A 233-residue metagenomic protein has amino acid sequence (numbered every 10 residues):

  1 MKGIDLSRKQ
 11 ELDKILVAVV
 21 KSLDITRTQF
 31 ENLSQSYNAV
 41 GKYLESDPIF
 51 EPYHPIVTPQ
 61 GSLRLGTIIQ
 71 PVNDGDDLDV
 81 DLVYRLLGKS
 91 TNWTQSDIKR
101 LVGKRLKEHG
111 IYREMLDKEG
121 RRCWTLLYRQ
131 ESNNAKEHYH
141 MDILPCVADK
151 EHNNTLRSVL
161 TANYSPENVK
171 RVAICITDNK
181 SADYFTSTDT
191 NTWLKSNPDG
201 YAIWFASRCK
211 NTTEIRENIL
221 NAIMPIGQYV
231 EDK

Functional and structural regions predicted by a protein language model:
M1-D77, G88-D97, C123: N-terminal regions immediately upstream of nucleotidyltransferase
L44-P48, S96-D189, W193-L194: Conserved catalytic core of two-metal-ion nucleotidyltransferases
G61-R64, Y84-S90, Y128-S132, P145-V147: Short, flexible loop/turn elements at secondary-structure junctions
D76-L86, F205: Glycine-rich, often proline-containing surface loops adjacent to acidic residues and nearby aromatics that form
T188-N218: Generic multipass alpha-helical transmembrane bundles of integral membrane proteins
C209-K233: Conserved nucleotidyltransferase catalytic core and NTase-mimicking acidic/glycine-rich helix/loop elements in nucleic
